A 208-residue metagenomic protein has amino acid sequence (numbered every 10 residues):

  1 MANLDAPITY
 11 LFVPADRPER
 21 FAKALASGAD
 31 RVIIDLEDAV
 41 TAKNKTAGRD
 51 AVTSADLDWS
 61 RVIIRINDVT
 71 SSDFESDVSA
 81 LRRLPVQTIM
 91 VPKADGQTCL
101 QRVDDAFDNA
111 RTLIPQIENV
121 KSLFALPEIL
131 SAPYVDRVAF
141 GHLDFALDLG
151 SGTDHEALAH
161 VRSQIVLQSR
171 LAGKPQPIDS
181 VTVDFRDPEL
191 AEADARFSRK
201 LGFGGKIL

Functional and structural regions predicted by a protein language model:
M1-L208: Expand to "…catalyze enediolate/carbanion chemistry for C-C bond making/breaking, isomerization, decarboxylation
